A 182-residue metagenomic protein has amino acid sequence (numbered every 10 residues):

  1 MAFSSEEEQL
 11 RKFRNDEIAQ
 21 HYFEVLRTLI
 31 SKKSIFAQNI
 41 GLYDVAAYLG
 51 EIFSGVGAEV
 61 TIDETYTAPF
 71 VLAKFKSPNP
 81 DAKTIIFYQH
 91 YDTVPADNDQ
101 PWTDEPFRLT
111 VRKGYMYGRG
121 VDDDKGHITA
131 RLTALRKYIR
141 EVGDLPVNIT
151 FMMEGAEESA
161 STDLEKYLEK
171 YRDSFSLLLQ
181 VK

Functional and structural regions predicted by a protein language model:
A2-V121, R140-V147: Acidic/His- and Gly-rich active-site-bordering loop/insert found across diverse amide/peptide-bond hydrolases
D124-K182: Acidic/histidine-rich catalytic neighborhood of metal-dependent amide-processing enzymes
